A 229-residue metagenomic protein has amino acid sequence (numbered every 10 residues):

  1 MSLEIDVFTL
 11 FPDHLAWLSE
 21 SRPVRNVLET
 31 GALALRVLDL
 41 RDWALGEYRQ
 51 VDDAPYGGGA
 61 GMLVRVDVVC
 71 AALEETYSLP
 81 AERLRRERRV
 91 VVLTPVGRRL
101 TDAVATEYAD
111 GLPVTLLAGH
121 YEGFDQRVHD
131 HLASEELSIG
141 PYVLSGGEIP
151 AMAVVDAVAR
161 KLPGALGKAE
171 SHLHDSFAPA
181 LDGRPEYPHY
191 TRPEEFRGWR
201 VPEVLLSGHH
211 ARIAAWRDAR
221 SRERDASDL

Functional and structural regions predicted by a protein language model:
M1-L79, L206, A211-S227: N-terminal nucleotide/polyanion-binding subdomain common to many enzyme families
D6-F8, R36-L38, V91, V114-L116 (+1 more regions): Hydrophobic/aromatic beta-strand patches that form the interior of the parallel beta-sheet core in alpha/beta enzyme
R22-N26, T106-D110, H131-L132: Short, solvent-exposed amphipathic alpha-helical segments in soluble enzyme and RNA/protein-processing domains
L40-W43, H120-F124: Short glycine-enriched loops at secondary-structure junctions
R41-G46, R98, V143-G146: A short acidic, often aromatic-flanked loop/helix-cap motif at beta-alpha or helix-coil junctions that lines enzyme
R65-H120: S-adenosyl-L-methionine/SAH cofactor-binding core of RNA-modifying enzymes
F124, V128-P179: Structured adenosyl-cofactor binding patch, chiefly the S-adenosyl-L-methionine
F177-L229: Long, charged alpha-helical interface segments
